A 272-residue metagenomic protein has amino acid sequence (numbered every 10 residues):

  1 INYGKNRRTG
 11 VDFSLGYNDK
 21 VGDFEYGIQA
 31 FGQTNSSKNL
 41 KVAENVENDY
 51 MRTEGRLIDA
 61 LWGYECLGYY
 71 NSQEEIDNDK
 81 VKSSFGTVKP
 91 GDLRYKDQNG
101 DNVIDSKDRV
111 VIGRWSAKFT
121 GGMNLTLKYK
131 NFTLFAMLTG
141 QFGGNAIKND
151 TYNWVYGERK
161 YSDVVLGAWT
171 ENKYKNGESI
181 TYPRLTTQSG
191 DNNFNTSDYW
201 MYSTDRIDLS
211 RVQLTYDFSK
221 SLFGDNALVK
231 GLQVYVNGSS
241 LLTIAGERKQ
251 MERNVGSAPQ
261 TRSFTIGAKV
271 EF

Functional and structural regions predicted by a protein language model:
I1-N6, A43, G55, D108-R114 (+3 more regions): Extracellular/periplasm-exposed beta-strand and loop segments of Gram-negative cell-envelope proteins, dominated by
N2-R7, N18-W115: Conserved small-residue
Y3-R8, Y50-E75, A168, N176-E178 (+2 more regions): C-terminal beta-signal and terminal closure region of outer-membrane beta-barrel proteins
K5-V11, G32-K38, A117-G121, G140-F142 (+2 more regions): Transmembrane beta-barrel architecture of outer-membrane proteins
F13-L15, I28-A30, A136, V234-V236 (+1 more regions): Membrane-embedded beta-strand positions of outer-membrane beta-barrel proteins
Y17-D19, G32-K38, Y129-N131, G140-G144 (+4 more regions): Transmembrane beta-strands of outer-membrane beta-barrel pores
D23-F24, N131-F135, S221-L222: Repeated loop/turn-to-beta-strand initiation elements of outer-membrane beta-barrel proteins
Q141-Q233, G238: Extracytoplasmic gating/loop element in the C-terminal half of outer-membrane beta-barrel translocons and assembly
